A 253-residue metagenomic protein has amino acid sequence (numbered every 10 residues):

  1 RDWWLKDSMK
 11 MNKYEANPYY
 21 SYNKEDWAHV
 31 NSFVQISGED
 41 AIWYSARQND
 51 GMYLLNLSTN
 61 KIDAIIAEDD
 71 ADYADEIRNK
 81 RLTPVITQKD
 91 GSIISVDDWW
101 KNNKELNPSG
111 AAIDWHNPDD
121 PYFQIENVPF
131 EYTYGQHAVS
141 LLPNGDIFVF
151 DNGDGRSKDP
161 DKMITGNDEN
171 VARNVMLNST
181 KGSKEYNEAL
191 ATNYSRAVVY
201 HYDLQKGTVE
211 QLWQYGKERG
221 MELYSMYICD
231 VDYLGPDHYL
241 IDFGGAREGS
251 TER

Functional and structural regions predicted by a protein language model:
R1-R253: Histidine-/acidic-rich catalytic cores in large beta-rich domains
